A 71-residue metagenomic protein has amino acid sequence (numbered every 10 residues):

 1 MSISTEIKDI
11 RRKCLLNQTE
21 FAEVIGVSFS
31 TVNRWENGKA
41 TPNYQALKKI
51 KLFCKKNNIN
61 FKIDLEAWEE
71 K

Functional and structural regions predicted by a protein language model:
T5-E20, K49: Short basic helix-loop element that most often maps to the first helix and adjoining turn of HTH DNA-binding modules
R12, E23, K55: Short polybasic/polar patches that bind polyanions
L16-N33: Short alpha-helical DNA-recognition segment
Y44-I63: DNA major-groove recognition helix of helix-turn-helix/homeodomain DNA-binding modules
K62-K71: Short amphipathic recognition helices of helix-turn-helix/homeodomain-type DNA-binding modules
